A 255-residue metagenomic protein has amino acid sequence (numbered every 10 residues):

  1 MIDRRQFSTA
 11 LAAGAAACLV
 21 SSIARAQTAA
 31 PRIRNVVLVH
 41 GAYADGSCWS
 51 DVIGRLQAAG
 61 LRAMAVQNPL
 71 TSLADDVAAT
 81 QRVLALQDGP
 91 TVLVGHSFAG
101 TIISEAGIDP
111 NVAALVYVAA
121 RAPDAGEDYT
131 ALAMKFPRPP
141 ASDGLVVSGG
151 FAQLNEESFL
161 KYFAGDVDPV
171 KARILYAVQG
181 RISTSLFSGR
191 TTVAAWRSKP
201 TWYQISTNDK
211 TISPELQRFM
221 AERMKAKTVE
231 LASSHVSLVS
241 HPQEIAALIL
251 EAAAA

Functional and structural regions predicted by a protein language model:
M1, S22-V39: C-terminal segment of N-terminal export signals and the immediately downstream linker at the start of the mature
Q6-A26: N-terminal export signals
I33-L73: Conserved HGGG/HGGXW glycine-rich cap/lid loop of the alpha/beta-hydrolase fold
R62-V92, E105-D109, Y129-M134: Active-site loop/oxyanion-hole signature of alpha/beta-hydrolase fold enzymes
G95, A99, I103: Gly/Ala-rich beta-loop-alpha elbow adjacent to hydrolase catalytic centers
V112, V116-G149: Flexible "cap/lid" loop of the alpha/beta hydrolase fold
S183-M224, E230-S233, L238: Conserved serine/cysteine hydrolase catalytic core
V239-E251: Post-His helix in hydrolase/transferase enzymes
